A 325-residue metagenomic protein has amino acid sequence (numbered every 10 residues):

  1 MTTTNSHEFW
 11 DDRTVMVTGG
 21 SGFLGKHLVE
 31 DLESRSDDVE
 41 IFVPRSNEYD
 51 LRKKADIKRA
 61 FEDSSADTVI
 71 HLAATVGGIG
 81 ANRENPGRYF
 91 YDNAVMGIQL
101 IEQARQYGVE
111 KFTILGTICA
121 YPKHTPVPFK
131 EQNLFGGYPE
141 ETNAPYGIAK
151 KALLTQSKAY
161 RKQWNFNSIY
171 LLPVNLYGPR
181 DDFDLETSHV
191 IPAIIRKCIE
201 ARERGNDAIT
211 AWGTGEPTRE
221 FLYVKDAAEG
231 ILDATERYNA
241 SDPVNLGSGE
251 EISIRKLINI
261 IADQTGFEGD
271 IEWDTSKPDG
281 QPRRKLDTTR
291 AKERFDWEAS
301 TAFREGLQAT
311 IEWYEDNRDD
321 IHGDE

Functional and structural regions predicted by a protein language model:
M1-T14, R35, V39, R304-E325: Amphipathic terminal alpha-helices
H7, R13-E33: N-terminal Rossmann NAD(P)H-binding glycine-rich loop of SDR-like oxidoreductase domains
V43-S46, I209, T214, S241-V244 (+4 more regions): C-terminal "lid/loop" region of Rossmann-like NAD(P)-dependent oxidoreductases
L51-N93, Q103-Q106: NAD(P)H-binding glycine-rich loop region in Rossmannoid oxidoreductase-like domains and their noncatalytic homologs
D56, A60, V224, P243 (+3 more regions): Conserved C-terminal active-site "lid" loop/helix of NAD(P)H-dependent oxidoreductases that clamps the redox cofactor
I98-N143: Conserved Rossmann-fold NAD(P)-dependent oxidoreductase catalytic core, especially the SDR/UDP-sugar
K111, G116-T117, L154-D182, P192-I194 (+1 more regions): Conserved beta-loop-beta element that borders a ligand/cofactor-binding pocket
T125, L176-A193, E203-D207, E216 (+4 more regions): Glycine/proline-rich active-site loop of Rossmann-fold NAD(P)-dependent oxidoreductases
